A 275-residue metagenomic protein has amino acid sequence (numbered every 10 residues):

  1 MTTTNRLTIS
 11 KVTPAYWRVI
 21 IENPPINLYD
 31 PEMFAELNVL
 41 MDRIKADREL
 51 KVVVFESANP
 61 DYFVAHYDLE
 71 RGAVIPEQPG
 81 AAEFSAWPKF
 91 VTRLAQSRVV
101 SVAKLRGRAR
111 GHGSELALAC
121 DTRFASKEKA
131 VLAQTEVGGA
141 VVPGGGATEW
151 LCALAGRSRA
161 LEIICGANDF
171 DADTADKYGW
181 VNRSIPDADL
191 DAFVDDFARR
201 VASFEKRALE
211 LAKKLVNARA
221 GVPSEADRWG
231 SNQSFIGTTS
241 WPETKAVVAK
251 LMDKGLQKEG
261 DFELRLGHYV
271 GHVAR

Functional and structural regions predicted by a protein language model:
M1-E56, P60: Conserved CoA-thioester-binding segment of acyl-CoA-metabolizing enzymes
M1-P14, P60, A167-A172, A192 (+2 more regions): C-terminal alpha-helix plus adjacent terminal tail
V19, F55, D68, L116-L118 (+3 more regions): Hydrophobic/aromatic residues within transmembrane alpha-helices of multi-pass small-molecule transporters
E32-E36, A86, R93, F193 (+2 more regions): Charged catalytic carboxylate motif
F34, W87, T148, R157-A160 (+3 more regions): A general structural signal for well-ordered alpha-helical segments in protein cores
L40-R43, A86-R98: Catalytic-core regions built around general acid/base machinery
S57-F90, A109: Glycine- (often His-adjacent) and acidic-residue-rich active-site loop that binds/positions the CoA thioester
T92-K206: Crotonase-fold acyl-CoA enzyme core
